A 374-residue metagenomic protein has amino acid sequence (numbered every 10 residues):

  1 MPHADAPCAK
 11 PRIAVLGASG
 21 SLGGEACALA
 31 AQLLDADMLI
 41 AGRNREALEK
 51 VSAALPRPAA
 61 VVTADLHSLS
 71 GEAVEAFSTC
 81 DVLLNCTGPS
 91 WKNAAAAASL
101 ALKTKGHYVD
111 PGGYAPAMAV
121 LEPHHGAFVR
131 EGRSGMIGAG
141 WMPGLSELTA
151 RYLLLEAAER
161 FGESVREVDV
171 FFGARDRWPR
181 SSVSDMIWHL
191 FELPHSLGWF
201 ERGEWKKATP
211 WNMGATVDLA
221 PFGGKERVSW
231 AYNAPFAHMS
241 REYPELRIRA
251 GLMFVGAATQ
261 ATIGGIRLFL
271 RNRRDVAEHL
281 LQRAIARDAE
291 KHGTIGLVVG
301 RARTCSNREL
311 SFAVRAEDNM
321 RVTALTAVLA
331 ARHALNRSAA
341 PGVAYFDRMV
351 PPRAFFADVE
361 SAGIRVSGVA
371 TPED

Functional and structural regions predicted by a protein language model:
P2-H3, G23, L155-D374: C-terminal catalytic/substrate-binding lobe primarily of soluble NAD(P)-dependent oxidoreductases
I13-A31: N-terminal Rossmann NAD(P)H-binding glycine-rich loop of SDR-like oxidoreductase domains
D37-L39: Short beta-strand element of Class I
A41-R45, L66: N-terminal Rossmann-fold cofactor-binding loop
A64-T79, G88-P89: Conserved Rossmann-fold cofactor-binding substructure of NAD(P)-dependent oxidoreductases
D81-C86, Y108-V109: N-terminal Rossmann-like NAD(P) cofactor-binding module of classical short-chain dehydrogenase/reductase
L100-M118: ADP-ribose/adenylate-binding Rossmann-like module
G112-R133: Rossmann-fold NAD(P)-binding glycine/threonine-rich loop
